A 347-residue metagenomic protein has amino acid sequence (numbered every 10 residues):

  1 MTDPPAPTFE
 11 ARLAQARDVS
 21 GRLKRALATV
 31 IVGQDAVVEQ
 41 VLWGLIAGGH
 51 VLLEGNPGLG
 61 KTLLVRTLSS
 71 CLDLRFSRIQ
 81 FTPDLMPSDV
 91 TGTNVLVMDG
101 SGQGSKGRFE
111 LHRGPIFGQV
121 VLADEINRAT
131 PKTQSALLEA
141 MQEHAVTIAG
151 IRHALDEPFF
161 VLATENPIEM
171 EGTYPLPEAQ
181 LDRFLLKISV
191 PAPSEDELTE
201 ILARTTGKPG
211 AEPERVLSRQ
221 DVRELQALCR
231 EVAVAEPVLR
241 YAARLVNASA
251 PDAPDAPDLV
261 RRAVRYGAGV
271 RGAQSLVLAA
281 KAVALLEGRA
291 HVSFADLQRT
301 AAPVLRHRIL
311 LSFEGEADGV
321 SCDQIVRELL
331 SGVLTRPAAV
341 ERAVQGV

Functional and structural regions predicted by a protein language model:
T2-T8, A14, P254-V347: C-terminal engagement/docking regions of AAA+ P-loop ATPases
R12-L59: Pre-Walker A (pre-P-loop) alpha-helix and adjacent loop at the N terminus of AAA/AAA+ ATPase modules, a conserved
R12-R17, V30, T173, K187-L259 (+4 more regions): Conserved C-terminal "switch" segment of AAA+ ATPases
Q40-W43, D99-L122: Conserved alpha-helical scaffold flanking the Walker A/P-loop in AAA+ ATPase domains
L45-P83: Walker A/P-loop
G55, D124-E125, A136: Walker B catalytic acidic pair
N56, V90, T164: P-loop (Walker A) phosphate-binding loop of NTP-binding proteins
V97-Q103, A129-T133, M141-V232, K281-V283: Canonical AAA+ ATPase core
